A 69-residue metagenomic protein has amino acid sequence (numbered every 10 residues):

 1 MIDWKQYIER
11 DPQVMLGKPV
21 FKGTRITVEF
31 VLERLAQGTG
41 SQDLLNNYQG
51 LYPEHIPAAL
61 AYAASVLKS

Functional and structural regions predicted by a protein language model:
I2-Q42: A short, structured beta-strand/loop element
I26-S69: Long, charge-rich, low-complexity alpha-helical segments
